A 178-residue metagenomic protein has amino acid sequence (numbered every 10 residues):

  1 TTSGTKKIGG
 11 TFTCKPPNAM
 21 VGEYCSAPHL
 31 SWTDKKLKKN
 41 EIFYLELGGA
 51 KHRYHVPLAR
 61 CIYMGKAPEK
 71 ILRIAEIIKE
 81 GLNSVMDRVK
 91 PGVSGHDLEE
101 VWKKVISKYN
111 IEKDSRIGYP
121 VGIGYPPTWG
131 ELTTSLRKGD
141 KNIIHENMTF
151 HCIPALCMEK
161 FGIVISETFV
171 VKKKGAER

Functional and structural regions predicted by a protein language model:
T1-R178: Active-site neighborhoods and metal-handling regions in enzymes and metal-associated proteins
